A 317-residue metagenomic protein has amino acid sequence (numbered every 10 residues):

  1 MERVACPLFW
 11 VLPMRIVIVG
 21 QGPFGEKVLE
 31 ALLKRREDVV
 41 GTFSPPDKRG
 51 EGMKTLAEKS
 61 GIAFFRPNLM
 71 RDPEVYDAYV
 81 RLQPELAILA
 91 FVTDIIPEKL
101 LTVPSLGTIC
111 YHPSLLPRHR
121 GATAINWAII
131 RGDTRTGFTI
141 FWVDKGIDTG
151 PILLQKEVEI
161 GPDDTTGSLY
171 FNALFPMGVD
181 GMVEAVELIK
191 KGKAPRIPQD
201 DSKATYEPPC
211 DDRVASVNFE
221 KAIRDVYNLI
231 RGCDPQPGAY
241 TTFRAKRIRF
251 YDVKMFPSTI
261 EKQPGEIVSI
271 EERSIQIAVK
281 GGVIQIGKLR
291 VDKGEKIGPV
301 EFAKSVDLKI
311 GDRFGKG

Functional and structural regions predicted by a protein language model:
R3-P237, S269, G282-Q285, V291 (+1 more regions): One-carbon transfer enzymes
Y227-G317: C-terminal active-site/capping subdomain that shapes the small-molecule cofactor and substrate pocket of enzyme
